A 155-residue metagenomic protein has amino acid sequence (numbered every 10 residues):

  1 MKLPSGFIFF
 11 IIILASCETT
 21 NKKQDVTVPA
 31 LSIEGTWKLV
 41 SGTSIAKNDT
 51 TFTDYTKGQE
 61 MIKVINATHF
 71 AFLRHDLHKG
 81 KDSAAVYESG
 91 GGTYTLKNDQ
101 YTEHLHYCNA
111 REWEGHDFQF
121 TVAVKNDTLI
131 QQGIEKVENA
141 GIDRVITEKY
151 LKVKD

Functional and structural regions predicted by a protein language model:
P4-G6, K57: Generic hydrophobic alpha-helical membrane-segment signal
G6-A15: Bacterial N-terminal signal peptides
C17-S89, T102-D155: Lipid interaction determinants
